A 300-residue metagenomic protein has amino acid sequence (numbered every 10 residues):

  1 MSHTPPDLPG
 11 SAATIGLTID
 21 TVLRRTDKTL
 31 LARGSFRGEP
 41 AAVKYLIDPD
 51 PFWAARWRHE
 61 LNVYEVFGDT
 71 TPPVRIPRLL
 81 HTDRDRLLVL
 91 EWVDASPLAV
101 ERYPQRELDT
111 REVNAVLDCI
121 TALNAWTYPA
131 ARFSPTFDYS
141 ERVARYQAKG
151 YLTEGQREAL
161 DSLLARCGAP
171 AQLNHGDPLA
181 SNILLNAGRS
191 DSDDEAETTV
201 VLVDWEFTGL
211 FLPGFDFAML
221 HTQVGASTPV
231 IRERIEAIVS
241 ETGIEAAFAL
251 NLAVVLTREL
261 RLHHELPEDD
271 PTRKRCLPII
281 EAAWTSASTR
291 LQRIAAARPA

Functional and structural regions predicted by a protein language model:
T4-T14, A125-G176, N186-R189, A196 (+3 more regions): An alpha-helical support segment within catalytic cores of ATP-dependent transferases
A13-F36: ATP-binding glycine-rich phosphate-binding loop
D27-S35, A42-V43, D161-F215: Active-site acidic catalytic loop and adjacent metal/ATP-binding pocket of ATP-dependent phosphoryl transfer enzymes
A41-T82, P104-A122: A conserved alpha-helical element in kinase catalytic cores
D50, P97, I183, L210-L212 (+1 more regions): Conserved protein kinase catalytic core
D85-P97: Conserved short submotifs of the Hanks-type protein kinase catalytic core that shape the nucleotide-binding pocket
G214-G243, L252-P271, E281-S286: Active-site activation/catalytic loop segments of kinase-like enzymes and analogous catalytic loops in related
P278-A300: C-terminal, non-catalytic tails of nucleotide-sugar-dependent glycosyltransferases
